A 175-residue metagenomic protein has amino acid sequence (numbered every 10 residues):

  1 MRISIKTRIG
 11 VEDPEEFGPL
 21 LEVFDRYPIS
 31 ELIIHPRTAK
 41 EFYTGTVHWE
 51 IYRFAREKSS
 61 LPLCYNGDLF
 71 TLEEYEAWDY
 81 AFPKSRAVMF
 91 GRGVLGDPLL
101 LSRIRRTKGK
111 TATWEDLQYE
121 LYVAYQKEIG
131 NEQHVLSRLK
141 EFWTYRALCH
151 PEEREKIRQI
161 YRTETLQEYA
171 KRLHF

Functional and structural regions predicted by a protein language model:
M1-G18, E22: Active-site entrance/lid segments in N-terminal catalytic domains of soluble metabolic enzymes
M1-T7, E31-H35, R138: Short beta-strand segments at enzyme active-site cores
R2, T44-V47: Conserved catalytic alpha/beta core of Sir2/sirtuin-type deacylases, generalized to analogous enzyme cores that bind
K6-E12, R37-A39, N66-F70, G93: Active-site beta-loop-alpha junctions enriched in small/polar residues
F17-E31, Y43, E50, F54-Y65 (+1 more regions): Alpha/beta catalytic cores of nucleotide-metabolism and tRNA/nucleoside-modifying enzymes
